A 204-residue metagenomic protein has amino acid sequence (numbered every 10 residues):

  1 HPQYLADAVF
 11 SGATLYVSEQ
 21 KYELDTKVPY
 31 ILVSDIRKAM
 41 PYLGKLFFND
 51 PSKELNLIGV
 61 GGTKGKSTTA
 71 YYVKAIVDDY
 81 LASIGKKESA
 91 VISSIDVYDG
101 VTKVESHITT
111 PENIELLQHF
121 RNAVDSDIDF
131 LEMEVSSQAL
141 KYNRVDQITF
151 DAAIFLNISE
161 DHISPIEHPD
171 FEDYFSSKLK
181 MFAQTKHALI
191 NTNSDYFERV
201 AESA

Functional and structural regions predicted by a protein language model:
H1-Y42, L46, A183: N-terminal leader/targeting and accessory segments in enzymes
A8, L43, V60, I92 (+5 more regions): Residue-level signal for inorganic ion chemistry
S18, E23-T26, D125-S126, I154-A204: Acidic, Mg2+-coordinating active-site environments of NTP-dependent enzymes
T26-S34, V104-H107, S203-A204: Active-site regions of enzymes building and remodeling cell-envelope glycoconjugates
K45-D96, T102-K103: Walker A (P-loop) phosphate-binding motif
I92-E115, H119: P-loop NTPase switch/communication element
I128-Q138: Switch II (G3) loop of P-loop NTPases
A139-D146: Conserved helix/coil segment N-terminal to the catalytic DExD/H
